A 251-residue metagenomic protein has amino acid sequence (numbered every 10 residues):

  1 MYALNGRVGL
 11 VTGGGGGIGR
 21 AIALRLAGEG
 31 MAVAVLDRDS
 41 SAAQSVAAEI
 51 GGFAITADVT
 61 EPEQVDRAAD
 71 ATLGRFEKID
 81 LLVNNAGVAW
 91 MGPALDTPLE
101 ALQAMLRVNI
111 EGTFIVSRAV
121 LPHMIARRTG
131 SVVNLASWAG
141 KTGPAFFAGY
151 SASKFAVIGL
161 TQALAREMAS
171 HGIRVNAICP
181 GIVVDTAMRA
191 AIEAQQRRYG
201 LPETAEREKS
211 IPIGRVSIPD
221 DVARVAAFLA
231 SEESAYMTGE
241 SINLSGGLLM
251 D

Functional and structural regions predicted by a protein language model:
A3, T142, A227, T238-D251: Short C-terminal tail/terminal secondary-structure segment of NAD(P)H-dependent dehydrogenase/reductase domains
V83, A169, R174, M237-G239: Short, small/polar-rich loop/turn modules that mediate ligand/substrate recognition or access, typified
P93-A94, A101-L106, E193, R207: Substrate-binding pocket helix/loop in short-chain dehydrogenase/reductase
S117, S153, T161: Active-site helix of classical SDR
P122, R166-S170, A235: Alpha-helical segment proximal to the catalytic Tyr-Lys
S137: Residue(s) in the substrate-gating loop at a strand-loop-helix junction that position the organic substrate next
A177, L201-E233, M237, L244-G246: C-terminal helical subdomain
